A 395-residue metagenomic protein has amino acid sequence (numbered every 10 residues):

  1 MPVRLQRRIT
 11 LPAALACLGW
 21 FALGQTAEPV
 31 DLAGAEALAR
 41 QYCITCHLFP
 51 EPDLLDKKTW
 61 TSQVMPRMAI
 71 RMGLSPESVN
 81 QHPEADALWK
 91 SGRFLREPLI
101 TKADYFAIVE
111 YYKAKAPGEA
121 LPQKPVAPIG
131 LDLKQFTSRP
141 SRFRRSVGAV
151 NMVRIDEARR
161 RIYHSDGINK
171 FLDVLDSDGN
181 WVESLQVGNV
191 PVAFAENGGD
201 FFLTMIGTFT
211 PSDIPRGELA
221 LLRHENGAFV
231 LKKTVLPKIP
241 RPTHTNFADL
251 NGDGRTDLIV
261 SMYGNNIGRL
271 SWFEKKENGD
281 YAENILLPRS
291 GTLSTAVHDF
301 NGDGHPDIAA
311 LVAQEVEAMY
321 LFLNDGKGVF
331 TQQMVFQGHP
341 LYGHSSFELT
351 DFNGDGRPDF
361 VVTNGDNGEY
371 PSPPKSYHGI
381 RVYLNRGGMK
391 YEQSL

Functional and structural regions predicted by a protein language model:
P2-P12: Bacterial N-terminal signal peptides that target proteins for export
P2-V3, A22, V329: Intrinsic low-complexity/disordered segments
R7-R8, G24, G188, G254: A detector of low-complexity, intrinsically disordered, Ser/Thr/Gly/Pro/Ala-rich segments
P12-W20: Bacterial N-terminal signal peptides
W20-V30: Bacterial Sec-dependent signal peptides at the C-terminal "C-region" and cleavage site
P29-L395: Beta-propeller-forming repeat regions
